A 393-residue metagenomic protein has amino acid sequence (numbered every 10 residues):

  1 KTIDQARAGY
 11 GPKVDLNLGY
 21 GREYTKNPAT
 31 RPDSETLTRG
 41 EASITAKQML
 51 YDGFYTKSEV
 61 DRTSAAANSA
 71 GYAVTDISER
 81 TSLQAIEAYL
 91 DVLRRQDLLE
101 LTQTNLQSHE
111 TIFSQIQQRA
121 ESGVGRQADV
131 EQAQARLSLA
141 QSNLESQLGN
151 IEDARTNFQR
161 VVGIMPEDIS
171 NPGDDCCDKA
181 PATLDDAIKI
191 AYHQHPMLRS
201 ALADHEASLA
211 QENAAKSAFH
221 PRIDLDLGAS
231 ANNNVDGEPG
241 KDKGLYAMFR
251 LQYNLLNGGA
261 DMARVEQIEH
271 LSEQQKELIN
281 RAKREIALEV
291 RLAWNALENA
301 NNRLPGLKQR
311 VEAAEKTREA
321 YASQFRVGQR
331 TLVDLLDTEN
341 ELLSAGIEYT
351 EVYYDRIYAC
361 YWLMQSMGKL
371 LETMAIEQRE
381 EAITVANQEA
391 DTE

Functional and structural regions predicted by a protein language model:
K1-A6, I77, T81-T102, T111 (+5 more regions): Amphipathic alpha-helical coiled-coil segments
K13-T36, K47-D76, R199, A218-L245 (+3 more regions): Small/polar (Gly/Ser/Thr/Ala-rich) solvent-exposed segments that form structured loops/beta-strands/short helices used
Y24, E348-E393: Acidic, low-complexity, intrinsically disordered peripheral segments
R39-E41, E87, Q132, R222 (+1 more regions): Transmembrane beta-barrel architecture of outer-membrane proteins
S43-T45, Y89, D224, M248-R250 (+1 more regions): Membrane-embedded beta-strand positions in outer-membrane beta-barrel channels/transporters
R80-I190, A293-A296, A300, E341-L342 (+2 more regions): Periplasmic alpha-helical coiled-coil/stalk elements that build and connect Gram-negative outer-membrane
G125, V130, Q134, I164-G228 (+1 more regions): Amphipathic alpha-helical coiled-coil scaffold segments and their short linker/junction regions
Q147, P196, V352: Metallo-beta-lactamase
